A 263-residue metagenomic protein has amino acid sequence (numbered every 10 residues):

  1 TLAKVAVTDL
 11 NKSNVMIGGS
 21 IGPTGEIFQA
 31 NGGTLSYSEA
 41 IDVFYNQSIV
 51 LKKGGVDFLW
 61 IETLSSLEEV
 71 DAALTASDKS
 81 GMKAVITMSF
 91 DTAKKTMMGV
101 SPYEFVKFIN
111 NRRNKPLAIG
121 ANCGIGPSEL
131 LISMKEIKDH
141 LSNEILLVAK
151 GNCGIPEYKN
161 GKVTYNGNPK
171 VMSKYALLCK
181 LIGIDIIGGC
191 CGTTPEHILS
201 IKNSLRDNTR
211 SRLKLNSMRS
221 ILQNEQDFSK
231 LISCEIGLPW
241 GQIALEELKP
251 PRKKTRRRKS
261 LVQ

Functional and structural regions predicted by a protein language model:
T1-Q263: Domain-level signal for soluble alpha/beta catalytic cores
